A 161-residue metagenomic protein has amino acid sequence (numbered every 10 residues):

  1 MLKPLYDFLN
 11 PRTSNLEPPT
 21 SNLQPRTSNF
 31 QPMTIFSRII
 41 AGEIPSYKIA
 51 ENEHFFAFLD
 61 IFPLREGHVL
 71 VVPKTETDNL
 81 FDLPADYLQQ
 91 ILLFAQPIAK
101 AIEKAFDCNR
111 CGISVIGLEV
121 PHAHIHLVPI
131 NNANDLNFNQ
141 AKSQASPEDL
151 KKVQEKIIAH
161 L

Functional and structural regions predicted by a protein language model:
L2-L9, F30-L161: HIT superfamily nucleotide-processing domains
N10-P32: Arg/Gly-rich low-complexity intrinsically disordered repeat tracts
